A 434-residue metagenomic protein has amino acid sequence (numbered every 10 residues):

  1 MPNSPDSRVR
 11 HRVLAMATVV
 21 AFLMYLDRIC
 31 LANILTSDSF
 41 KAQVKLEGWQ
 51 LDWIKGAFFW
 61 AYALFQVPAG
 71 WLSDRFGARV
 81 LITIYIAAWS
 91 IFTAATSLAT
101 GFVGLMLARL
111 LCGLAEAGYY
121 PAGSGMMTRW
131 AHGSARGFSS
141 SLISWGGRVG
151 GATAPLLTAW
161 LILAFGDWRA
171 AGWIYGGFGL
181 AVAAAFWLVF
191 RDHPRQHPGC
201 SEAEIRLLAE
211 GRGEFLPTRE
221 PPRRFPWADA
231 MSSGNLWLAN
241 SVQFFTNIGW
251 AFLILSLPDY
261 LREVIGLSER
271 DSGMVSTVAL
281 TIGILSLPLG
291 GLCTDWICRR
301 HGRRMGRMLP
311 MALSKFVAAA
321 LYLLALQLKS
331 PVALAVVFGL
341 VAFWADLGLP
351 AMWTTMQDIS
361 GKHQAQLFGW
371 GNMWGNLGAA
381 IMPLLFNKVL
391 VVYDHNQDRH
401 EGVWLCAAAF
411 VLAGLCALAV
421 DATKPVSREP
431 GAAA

Functional and structural regions predicted by a protein language model:
A32-N33, A228-P288, A345, L349-W353 (+1 more regions): Extracytoplasmic gate region of multi-pass secondary transporters
N33-L64: Extracellular/periplasmic helix-loop-helix junction of adjacent transmembrane segments in MFS-like secondary
K45, G77, L98-G104, A115 (+4 more regions): Helix-breaking motifs and short loop linkers at transmembrane-helix boundaries and internal kinks in secondary membrane
L64-V103: Conserved MFS/SLC helix-loop-helix module at the cytosolic interface between two early adjacent transmembrane helices
V80-A94, M305-L323: Structural signature of the two symmetry-related core transmembrane helices
A108-R148: Cytoplasmic helix-loop-helix junction between adjacent transmembrane helices in 12-TM secondary transporters
G147-H197: Helix-loop-helix hairpin linking two adjacent transmembrane segments in secondary transporters
L163-G176, S268, G306-L309, K388-A408: A membrane-interface helix-boundary motif in multi-pass transporters
